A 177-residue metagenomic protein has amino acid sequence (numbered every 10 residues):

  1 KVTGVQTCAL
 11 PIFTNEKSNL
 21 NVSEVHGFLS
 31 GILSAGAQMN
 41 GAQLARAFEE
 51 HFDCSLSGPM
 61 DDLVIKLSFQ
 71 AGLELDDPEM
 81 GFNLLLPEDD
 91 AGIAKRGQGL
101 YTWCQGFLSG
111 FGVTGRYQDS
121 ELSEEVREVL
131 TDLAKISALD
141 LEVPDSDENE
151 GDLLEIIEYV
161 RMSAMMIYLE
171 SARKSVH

Functional and structural regions predicted by a protein language model:
K1-C8: Single conserved hydrophobic/aromatic residue that forms the stacking wall/gate of nucleotide- or nucleobase-binding
A9-M39, A47-S55, D62, K66 (+1 more regions): The feature captures two recurrent sequence modes
T14-V25, I93-T102, G151, E155: Structural motif
S23-A35, T102-V113, D132-K135, Y159-M162: Short, hydrophobic/amphipathic alpha-helical patches that form generic packing surfaces within helical domains
A35, Q70-D77, G81, G106-Y117 (+2 more regions): Amphipathic alpha-helical interaction surfaces
A45-A94: Aromatic-anchored, charged helix-turn/loop surface patch used as a conserved interaction hotspot
L85, D89, Q98-G112, E121 (+1 more regions): Mature extracytoplasmic or organellar-lumen-exposed domains after removal of signal/transit peptides
R127-H177: Short terminal or interdomain "cap/linker" segment that borders an active site or interface and mediates
